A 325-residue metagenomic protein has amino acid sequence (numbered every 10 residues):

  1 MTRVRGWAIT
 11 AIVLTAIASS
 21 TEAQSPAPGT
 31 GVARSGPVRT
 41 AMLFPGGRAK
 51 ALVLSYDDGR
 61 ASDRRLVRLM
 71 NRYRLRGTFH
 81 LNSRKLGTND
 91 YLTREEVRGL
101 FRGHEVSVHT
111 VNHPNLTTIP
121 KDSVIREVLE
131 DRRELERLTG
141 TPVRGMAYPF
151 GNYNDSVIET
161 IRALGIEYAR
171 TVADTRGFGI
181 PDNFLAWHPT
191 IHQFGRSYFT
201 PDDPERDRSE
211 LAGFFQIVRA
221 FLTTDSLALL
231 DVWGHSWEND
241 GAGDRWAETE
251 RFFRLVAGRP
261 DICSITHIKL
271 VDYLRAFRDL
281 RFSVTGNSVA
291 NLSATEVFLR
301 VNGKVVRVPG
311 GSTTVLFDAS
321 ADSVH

Functional and structural regions predicted by a protein language model:
M1-I9: Bacterial N-terminal signal peptides that target proteins for export
A8-A18: Bacterial N-terminal signal peptides
T21-A23: Boundary at the C-terminal end of the N-terminal hydrophobic targeting segment
P26-G46, R72, G87, E136 (+4 more regions): C-terminal domain-boundary segment and adjacent tail
L52, N71-E167, V172-P201, A228-E238: Metal-dependent polysaccharide deacetylase catalytic core of the NodB/CE4 family, i.e., the active-site-bearing domain
D203-T223: A Trp-anchored, charged/polar loop motif used as the substrate-binding/catalytic surface of acyl/ester-handling
V305-T313, F317-D322: Tight coil/turn sites that cap or link beta-strands
